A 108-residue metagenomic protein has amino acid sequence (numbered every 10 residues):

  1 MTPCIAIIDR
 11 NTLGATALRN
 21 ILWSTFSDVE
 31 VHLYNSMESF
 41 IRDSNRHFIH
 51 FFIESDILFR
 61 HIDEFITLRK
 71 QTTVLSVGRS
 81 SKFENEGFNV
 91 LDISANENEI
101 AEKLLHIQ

Functional and structural regions predicted by a protein language model:
M1-I107: N-terminal regulatory/sensing modules of transcriptional regulators
